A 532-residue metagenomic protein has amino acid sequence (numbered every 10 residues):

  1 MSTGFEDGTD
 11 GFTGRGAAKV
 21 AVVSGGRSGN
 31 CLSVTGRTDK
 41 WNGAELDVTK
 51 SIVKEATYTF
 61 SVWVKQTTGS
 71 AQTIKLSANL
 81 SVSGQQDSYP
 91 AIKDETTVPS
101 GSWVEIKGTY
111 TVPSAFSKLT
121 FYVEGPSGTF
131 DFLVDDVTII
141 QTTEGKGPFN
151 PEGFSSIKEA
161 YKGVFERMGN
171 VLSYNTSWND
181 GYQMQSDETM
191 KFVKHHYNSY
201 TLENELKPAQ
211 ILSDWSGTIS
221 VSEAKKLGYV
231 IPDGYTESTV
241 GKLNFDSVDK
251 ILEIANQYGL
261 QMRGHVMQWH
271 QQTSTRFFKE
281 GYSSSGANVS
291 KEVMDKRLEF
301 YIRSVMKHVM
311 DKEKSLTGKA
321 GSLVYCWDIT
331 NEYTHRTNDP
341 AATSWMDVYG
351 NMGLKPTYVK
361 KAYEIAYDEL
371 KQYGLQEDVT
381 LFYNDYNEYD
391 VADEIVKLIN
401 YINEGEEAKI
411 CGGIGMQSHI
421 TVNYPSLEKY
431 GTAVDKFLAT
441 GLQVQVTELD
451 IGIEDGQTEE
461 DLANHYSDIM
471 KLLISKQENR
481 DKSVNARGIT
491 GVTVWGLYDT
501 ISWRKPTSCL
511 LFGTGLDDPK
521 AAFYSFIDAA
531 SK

Functional and structural regions predicted by a protein language model:
M1-S155, G374: Extracellular and organelle-lumenal recognition/adhesion modules and their flexible linkers in secreted
W41-N42, G69, G84, V171-D187 (+6 more regions): Acidic-and-aromatic substrate-binding clefts and catalytic sites of carbohydrate-active enzymes
S61, Y122, G169-S173, T201-E203 (+6 more regions): A cross-family glycoside hydrolase active-site/sugar-binding cleft signature
G145-E205: Boundary/entry segment of secreted carbohydrate-active catalytic domains
H195, S199-F382, Y386-E388, L442 (+1 more regions): Substrate-binding cleft and catalytic face of glycoside hydrolase catalytic domains, especially the flexible beta-alpha
L212, R297, K319, D328 (+3 more regions): Aromatic-rich peripheral "rim/lid" segments of glycoside hydrolase catalytic domains that contact and position glycan
Q257, G350-I489: Glycoside hydrolase catalytic-domain groove-lining segments
